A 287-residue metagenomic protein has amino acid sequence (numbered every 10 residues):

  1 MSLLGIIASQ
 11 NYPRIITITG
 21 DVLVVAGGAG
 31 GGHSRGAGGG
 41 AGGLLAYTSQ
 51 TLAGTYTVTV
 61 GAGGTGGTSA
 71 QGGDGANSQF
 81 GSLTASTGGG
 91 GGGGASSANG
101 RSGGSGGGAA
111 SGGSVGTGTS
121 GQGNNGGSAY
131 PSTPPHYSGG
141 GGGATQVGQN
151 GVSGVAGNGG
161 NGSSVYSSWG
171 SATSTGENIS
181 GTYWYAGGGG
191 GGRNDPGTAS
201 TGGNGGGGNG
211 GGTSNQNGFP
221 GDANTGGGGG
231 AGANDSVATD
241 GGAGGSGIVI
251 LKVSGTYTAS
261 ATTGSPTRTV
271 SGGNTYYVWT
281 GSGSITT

Functional and structural regions predicted by a protein language model:
S2-Y12, T19-T287: Low-complexity, glycine/proline-biased repetitive segments and flexible coils/loops
